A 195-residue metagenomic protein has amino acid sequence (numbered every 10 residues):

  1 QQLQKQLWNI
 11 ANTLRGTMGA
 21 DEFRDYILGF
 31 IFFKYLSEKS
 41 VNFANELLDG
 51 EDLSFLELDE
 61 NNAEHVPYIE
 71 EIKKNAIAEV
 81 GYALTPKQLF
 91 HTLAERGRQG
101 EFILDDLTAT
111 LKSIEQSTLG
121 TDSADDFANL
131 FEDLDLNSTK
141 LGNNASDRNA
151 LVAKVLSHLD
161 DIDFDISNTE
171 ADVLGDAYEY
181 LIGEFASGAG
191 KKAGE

Functional and structural regions predicted by a protein language model:
Q1-E195: Non-catalytic, mostly N-terminal accessory regions of nucleic-acid modification and defense proteins
